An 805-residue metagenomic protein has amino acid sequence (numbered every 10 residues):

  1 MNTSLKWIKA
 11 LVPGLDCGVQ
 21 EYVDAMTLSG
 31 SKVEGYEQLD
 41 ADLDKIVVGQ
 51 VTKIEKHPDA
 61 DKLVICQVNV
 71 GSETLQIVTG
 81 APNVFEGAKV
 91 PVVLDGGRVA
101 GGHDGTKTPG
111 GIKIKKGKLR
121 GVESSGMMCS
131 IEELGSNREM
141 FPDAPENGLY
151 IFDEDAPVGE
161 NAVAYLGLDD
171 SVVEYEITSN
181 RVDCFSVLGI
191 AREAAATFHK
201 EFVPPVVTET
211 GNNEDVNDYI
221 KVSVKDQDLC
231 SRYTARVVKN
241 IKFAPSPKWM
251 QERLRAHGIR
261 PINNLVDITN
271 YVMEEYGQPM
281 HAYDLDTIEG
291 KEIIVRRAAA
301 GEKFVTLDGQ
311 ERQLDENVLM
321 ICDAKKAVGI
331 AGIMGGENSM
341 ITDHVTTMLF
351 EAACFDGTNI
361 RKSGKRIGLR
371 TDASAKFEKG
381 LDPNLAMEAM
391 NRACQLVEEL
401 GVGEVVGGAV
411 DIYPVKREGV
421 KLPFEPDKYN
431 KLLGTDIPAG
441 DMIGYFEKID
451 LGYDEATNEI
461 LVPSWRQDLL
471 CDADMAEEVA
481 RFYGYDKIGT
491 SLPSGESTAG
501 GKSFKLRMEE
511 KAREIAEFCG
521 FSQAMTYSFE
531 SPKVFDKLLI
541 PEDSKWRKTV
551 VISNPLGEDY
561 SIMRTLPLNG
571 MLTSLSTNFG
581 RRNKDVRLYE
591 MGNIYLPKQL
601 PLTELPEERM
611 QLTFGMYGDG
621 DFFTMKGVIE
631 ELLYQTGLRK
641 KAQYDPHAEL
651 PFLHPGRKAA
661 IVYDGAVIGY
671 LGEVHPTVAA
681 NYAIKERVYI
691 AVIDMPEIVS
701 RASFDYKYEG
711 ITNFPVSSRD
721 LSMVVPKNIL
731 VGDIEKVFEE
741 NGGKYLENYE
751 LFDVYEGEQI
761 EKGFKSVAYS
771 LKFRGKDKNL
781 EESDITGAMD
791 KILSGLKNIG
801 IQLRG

Functional and structural regions predicted by a protein language model:
M1-E214, L349, G368, D372 (+3 more regions): Phosphate-backbone binding interfaces of nucleic-acid-interacting proteins
L5, D24, V64, F202-E302: Glycine/proline-enriched, intrinsically flexible loops and inter-domain linkers
D40-D44, G211-N212, S497-K502, T526-K545 (+2 more regions): Beta-rich nucleic-acid/ligand-interaction surfaces
V48-V78, V158, N263, T269-N338: Conserved mixed alpha/beta core segments that line enzyme active sites in large multi-domain catalysts
R120-C129, E133-G135, A144, G148-Y150 (+5 more regions): Mobile "lid/hinge" segments at catalytic clefts and subdomain interfaces of large enzymes
G189, L422-K584, R719, K772-G775 (+1 more regions): Extended, well-folded interaction surfaces typified by the phenylalanyl-tRNA synthetase beta subunit core
F198-V224, G401-Y429, D436: Terminal amphipathic helices with adjacent charged low-complexity linkers/tails
K448-L451, K598-L602, E607-E608, T613 (+1 more regions): A carboxyl-terminal module marker
